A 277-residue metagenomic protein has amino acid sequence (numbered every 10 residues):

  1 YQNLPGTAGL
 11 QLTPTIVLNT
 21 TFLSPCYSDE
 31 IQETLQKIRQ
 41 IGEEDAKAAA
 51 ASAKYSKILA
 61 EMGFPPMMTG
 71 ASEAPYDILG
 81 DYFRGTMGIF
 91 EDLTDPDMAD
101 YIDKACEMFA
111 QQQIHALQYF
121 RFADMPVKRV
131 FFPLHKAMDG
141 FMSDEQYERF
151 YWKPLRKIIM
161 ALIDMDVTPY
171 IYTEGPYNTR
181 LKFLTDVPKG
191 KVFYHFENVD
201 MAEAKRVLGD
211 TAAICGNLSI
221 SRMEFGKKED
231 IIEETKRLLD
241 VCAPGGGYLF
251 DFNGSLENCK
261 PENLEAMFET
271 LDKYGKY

Functional and structural regions predicted by a protein language model:
Y1-Y277: Catalytic cores of TIM-barrel enzymes
